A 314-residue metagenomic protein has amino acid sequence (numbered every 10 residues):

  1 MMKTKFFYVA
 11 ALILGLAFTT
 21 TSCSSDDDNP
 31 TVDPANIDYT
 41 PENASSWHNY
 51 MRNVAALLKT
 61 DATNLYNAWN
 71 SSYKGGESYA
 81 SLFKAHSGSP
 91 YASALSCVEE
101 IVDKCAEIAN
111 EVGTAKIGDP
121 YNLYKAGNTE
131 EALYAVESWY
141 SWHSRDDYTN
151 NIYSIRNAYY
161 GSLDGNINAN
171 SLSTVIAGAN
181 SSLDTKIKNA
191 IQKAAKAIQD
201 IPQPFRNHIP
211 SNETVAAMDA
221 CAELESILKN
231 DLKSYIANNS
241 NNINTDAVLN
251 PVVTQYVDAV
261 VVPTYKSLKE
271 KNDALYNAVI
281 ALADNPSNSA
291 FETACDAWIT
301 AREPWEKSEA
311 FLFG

Functional and structural regions predicted by a protein language model:
M1-A10: Bacterial N-terminal signal peptides that target proteins for export
K5, C23-D26: Compositionally biased regions
I13-A17: Non-catalytic accessory regions used for complex assembly or targeting
F18-S22: C-terminal motif of bacterial Sec signal peptides marking the signal peptidase cleavage site
S25-G314: Mature extracytoplasmic or organellar-lumen-exposed domains after removal of signal/transit peptides
